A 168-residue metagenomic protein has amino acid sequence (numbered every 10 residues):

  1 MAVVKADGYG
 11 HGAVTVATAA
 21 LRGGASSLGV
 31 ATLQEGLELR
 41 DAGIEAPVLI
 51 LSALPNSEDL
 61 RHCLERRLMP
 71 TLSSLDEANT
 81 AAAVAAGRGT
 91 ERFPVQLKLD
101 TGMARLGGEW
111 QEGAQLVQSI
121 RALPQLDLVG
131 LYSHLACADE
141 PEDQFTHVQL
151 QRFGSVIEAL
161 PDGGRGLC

Functional and structural regions predicted by a protein language model:
M1-L167: Active-site-proximal beta-alpha core segment in soluble small-molecule metabolic enzymes
